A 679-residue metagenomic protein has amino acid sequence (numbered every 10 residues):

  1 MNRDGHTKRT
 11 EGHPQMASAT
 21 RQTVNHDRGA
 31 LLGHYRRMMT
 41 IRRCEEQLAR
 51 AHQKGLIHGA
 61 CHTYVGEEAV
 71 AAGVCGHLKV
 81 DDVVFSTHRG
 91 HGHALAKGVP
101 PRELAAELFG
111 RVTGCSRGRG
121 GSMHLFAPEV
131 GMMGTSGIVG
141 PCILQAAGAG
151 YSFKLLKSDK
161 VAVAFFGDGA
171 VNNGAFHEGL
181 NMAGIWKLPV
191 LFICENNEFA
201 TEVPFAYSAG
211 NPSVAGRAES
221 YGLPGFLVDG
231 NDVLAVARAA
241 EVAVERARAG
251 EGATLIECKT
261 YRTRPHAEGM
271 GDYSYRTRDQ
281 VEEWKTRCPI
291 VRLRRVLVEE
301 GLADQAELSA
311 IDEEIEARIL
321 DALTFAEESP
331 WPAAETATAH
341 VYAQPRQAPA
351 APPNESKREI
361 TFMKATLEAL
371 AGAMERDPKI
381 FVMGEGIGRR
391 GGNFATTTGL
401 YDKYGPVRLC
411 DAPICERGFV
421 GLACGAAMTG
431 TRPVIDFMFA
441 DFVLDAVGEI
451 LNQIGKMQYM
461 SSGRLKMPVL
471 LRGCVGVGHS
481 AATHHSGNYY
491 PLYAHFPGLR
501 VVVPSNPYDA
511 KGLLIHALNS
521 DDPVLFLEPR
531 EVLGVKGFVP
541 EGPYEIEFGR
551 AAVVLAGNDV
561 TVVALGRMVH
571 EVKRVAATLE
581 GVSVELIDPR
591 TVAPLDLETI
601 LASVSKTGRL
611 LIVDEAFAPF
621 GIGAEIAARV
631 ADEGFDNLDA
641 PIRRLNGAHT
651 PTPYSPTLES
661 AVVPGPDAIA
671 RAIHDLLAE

Functional and structural regions predicted by a protein language model:
N2-V70, C258, M270-V407, I414 (+3 more regions): Conserved acidic/glycine
E46-R50, L56-W186, Y207-G210, A215 (+2 more regions): Cofactor-binding active-site loop characterized by glycine-rich and histidine/acidic residues
A51-I57, S122-S136, K160-F165, E198 (+8 more regions): Glycine/charged-rich beta-loop-alpha catalytic/anionic-binding loops adjacent to active sites
A72, V130-N196, V228-R246, G388-R464: Thiamine diphosphate
F85-H88, F126, G140, F165-F166 (+9 more regions): Short beta-strand segments
C194-T324, E328, T396-G399, K403 (+4 more regions): Thiamine diphosphate
V475, H479-D522: Internal gly/pro-rich beta-alpha loop/helix module that stabilizes soluble enzyme cofactors or their anionic handles
